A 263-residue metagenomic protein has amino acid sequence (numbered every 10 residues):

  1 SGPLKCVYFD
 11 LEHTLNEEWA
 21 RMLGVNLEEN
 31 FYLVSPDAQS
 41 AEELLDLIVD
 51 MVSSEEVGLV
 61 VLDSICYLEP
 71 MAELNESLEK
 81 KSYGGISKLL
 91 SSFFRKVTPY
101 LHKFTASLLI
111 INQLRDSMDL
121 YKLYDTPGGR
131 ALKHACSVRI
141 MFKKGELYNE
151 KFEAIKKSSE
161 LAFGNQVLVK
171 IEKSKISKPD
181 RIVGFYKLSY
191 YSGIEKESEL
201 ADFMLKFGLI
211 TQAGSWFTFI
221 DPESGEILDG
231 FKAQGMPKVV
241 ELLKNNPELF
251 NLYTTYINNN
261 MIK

Functional and structural regions predicted by a protein language model:
G2-Y83, S87-S92, K96, Y256: Conserved inter-motif catalytic segment of the P-loop NTP-binding fold
K5-Y8, Y32-V34, L109, I140-F142 (+1 more regions): Short hydrophobic alpha-helical runs that function as membrane-insertion/retention elements
E18-W19, L120-Y121, E223: Short Asp/Glu-rich motifs
Y32-A41, A213-E223: Short linear loop/turn motifs
M51, Y83-F207: Phosphate-binding/switch region of NTP-binding enzymes
E73, D116-L120, A213-W216, I227-L228: N-terminal cationic and glycine-rich segments that engage phosphates or anionic surfaces
F203-A213, F217: PDZ/PDZ-like groove recognition
S215-K263: Terminal-proximal interaction/regulatory segments of ATP-powered molecular machines
